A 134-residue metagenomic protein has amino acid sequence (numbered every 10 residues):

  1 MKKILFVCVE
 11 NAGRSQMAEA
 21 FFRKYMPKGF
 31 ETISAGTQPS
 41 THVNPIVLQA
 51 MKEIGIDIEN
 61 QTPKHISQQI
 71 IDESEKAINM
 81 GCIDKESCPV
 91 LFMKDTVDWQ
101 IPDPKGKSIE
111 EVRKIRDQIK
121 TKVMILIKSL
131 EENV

Functional and structural regions predicted by a protein language model:
M1-L5, D72-E75, L130: N-terminal/domain-start segments enriched in small and hydrophobic, helix-friendly residues, covering either
M1-Q68: Conserved active-site segments centered on acidic
E10, T62, C82-D84, P102-K105: Short, flexible active-site-adjacent loop segments at beta-strand->alpha-helix junctions, enriched in small/polar
N11, M51, A77-I78, I119: Conserved small-residue
S34, N79, V97-Q100: Structural signal for conserved beta-strand scaffold positions within catalytic alpha/beta enzyme cores
P45, D72, E110-R113: Generic alpha-helical secondary structure signal
Q69-F92: Mid-chain, well-packed structural core segment of small domains
K85-V134: Phosphate-binding/catalytic loops
